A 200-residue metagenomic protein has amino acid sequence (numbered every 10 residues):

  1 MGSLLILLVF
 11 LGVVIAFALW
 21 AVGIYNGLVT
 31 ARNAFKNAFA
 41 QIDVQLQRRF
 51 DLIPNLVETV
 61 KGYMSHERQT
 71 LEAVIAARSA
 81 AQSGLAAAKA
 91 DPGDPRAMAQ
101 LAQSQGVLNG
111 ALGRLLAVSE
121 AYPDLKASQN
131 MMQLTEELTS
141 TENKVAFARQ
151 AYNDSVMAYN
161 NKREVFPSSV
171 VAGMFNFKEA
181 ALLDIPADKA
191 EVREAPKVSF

Functional and structural regions predicted by a protein language model:
G2-F200: A helix-centric hydrophobic-segment signal that preferentially recognizes long, alpha-helical stretches used
